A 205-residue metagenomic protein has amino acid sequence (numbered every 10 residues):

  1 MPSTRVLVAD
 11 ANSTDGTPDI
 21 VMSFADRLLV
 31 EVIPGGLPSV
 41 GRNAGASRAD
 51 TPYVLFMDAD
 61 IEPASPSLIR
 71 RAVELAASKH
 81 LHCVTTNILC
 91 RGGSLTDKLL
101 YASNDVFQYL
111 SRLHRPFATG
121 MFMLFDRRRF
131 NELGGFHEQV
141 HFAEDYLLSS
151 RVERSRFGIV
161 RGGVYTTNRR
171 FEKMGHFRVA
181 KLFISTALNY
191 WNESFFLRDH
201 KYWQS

Functional and structural regions predicted by a protein language model:
P2-N12, E31-P34: Short beta-strand/loop segment that forms part of the nucleotide-sugar
D10-P18, I61-E62: A conserved acidic beta->alpha catalytic loop
I33-A49: Glycine-rich, basic loop-to-helix element that forms the pyrophosphate-binding segment of sugar-nucleotide handling
V54: Short aromatic/hydrophobic "clamp" motif used to bind/position activated sugar donors
P66-L95: Conserved donor NDP-sugar-binding/catalytic core segment of glycosyltransferases
I88-L95, V106-F125: A recurrent flexible, glycine/aromatic-enriched loop bordering the glycosyltransferase active site that acts as
F142-L148: Acidic donor-binding loop at a coil-to-helix junction in glycosyltransferase catalytic cores that engages
E153-S205: Hydrophobic helical membrane-anchoring modules
